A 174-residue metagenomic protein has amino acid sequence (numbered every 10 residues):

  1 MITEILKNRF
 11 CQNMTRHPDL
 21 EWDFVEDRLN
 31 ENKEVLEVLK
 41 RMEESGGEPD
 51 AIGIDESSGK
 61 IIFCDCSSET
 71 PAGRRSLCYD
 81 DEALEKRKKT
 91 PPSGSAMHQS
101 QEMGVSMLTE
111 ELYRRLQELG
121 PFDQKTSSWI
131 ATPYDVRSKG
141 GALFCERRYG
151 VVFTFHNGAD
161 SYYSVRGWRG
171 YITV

Functional and structural regions predicted by a protein language model:
I2-S106, E110-V174: A binding-site-centric feature that preferentially detects glycan-recognition modules on secreted/surface proteins
